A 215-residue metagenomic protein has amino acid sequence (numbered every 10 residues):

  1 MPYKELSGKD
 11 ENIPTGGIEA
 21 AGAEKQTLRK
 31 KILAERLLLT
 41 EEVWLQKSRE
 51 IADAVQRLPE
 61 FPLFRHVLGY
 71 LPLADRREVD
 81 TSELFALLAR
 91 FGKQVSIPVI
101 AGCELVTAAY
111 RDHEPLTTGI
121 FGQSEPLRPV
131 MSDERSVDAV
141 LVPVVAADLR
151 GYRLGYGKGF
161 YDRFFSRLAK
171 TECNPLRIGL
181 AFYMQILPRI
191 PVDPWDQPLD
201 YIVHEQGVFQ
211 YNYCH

Functional and structural regions predicted by a protein language model:
P2-A23, A34, R135-V140, D148-Y152 (+1 more regions): Surface-exposed, charge/polar-rich loops and edge strands
P2-S136: N-terminal active-site beta-alpha-beta segment that forms phosphate/nucleotide-binding and substrate-recognition loops
P72-D75, V145-L149: Short glycine-rich anion-binding loops that position phosphate/pyrophosphate groups of nucleotides and phosphorylated
Q94-V99, V142-V144, I178: Short, hydrophobic/aromatic-rich beta-strand segments within well-structured domains
E125-P126, P143-A146: A structured binding-face within diverse protein domains that lines the active/interaction site
